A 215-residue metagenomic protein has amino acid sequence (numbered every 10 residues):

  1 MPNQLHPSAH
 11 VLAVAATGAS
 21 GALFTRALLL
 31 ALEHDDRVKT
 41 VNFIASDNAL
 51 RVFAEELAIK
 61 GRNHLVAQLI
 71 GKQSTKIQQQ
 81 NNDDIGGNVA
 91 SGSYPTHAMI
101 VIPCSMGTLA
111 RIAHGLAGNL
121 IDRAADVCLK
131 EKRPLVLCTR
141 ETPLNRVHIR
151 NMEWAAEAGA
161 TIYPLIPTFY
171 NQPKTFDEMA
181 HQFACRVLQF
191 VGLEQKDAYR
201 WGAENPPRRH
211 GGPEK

Functional and structural regions predicted by a protein language model:
P2-V136, P143-K215: A cross-family phosphate/adenosyl-ligand binding-site feature
